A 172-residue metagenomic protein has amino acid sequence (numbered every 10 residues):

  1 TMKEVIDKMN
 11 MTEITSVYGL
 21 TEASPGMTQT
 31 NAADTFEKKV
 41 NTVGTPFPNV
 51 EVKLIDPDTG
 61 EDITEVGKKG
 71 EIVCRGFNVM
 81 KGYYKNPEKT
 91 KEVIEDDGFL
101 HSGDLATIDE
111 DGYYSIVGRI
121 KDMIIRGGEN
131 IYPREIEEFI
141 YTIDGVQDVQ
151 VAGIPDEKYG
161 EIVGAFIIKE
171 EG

Functional and structural regions predicted by a protein language model:
T1-K38, E51: Gly/Ser/Thr-rich phosphate-binding loop
N10, N49, K89, G145-D148: Glycine-centered tight turns that cap/initiate beta-strands
G19, G44, D104, G128: Active-site glycine-centered loops adjacent to acidic/histidine catalytic or metal-binding residues that shape
N41-P46, I94-D97: Short Gly/Pro-enriched turn/cap motifs at secondary-structure boundaries
P48-V52, G70, E161-V163: Change "...and in nucleic-acid phosphodiester-cleaving endonucleases..." to "...and in nucleic-acid processing enzymes
K53-V73, E92, E110-D111: Conserved beta-loop-beta connector loops within the AMP-binding
G76, K81-G82, L105-G172: AMP-binding/adenylate-forming catalytic core of the ANL superfamily
